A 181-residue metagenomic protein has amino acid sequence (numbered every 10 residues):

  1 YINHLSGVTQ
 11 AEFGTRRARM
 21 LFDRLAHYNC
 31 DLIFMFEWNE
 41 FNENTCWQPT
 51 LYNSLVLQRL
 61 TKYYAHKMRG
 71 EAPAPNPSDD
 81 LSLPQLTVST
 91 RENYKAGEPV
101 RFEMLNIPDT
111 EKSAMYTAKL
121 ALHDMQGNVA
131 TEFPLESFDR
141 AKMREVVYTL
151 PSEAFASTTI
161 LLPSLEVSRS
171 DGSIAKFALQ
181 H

Functional and structural regions predicted by a protein language model:
Y1-P108, Y116-Y148, A154-H181: Glycan-processing catalytic domains of CAZymes
